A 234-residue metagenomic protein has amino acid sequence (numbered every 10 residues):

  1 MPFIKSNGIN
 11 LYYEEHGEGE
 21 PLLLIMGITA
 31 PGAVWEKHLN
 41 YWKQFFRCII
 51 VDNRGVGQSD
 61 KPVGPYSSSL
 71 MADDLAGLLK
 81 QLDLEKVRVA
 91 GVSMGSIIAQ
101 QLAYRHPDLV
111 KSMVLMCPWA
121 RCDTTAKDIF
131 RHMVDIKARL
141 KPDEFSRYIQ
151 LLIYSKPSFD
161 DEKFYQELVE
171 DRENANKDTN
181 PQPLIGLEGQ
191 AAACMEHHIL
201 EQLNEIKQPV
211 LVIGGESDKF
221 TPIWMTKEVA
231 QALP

Functional and structural regions predicted by a protein language model:
K5-G64: Conserved HGGG/HGGXW glycine-rich cap/lid loop of the alpha/beta-hydrolase fold
I49-I50, R54-A90: Active-site loop/oxyanion-hole signature of alpha/beta-hydrolase fold enzymes
V89-G91, M116, I213: Short beta-strand immediately N-terminal to the catalytic nucleophile in serine-hydrolase-like folds
G91-G95, A99: Gly/Ala-rich beta-loop-alpha elbow adjacent to hydrolase catalytic centers
Q100, Y104-R105, L109-K141: Flexible "cap/lid" loop of the alpha/beta hydrolase fold
T124-A126, S146-M195, E201-Q202: Conserved alpha/beta-hydrolase catalytic His-Asp/Glu region
I206, V212-G214, D218: Short beta-strand/loop motif that positions the catalytic acidic residue of the alpha/beta-hydrolase fold
K219-M225: Conserved alpha/beta-hydrolase "acid-adjacent" motif
